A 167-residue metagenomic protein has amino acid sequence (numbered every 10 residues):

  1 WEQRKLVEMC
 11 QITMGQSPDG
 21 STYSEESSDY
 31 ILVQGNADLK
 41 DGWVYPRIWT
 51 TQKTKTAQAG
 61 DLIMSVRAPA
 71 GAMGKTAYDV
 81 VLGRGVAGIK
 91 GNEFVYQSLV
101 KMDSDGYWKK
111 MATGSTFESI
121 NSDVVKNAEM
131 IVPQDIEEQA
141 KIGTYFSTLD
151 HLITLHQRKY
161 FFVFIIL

Functional and structural regions predicted by a protein language model:
W1-Q16: Non-catalytic DNA-recognition/assembly elements of restriction-modification systems
W1-R4, E129-L167: Amphipathic alpha-helical segments
R4-V7, N36, E93, D123: Structural detector for helix-capping/boundary residues
P18-Q34: Short beta-strand/loop turn elements enriched in aromatics
Q34-N36, K40-D105, T113: A short beta-sheet element
L82-G85, T113-E138: A short glycine-rich beta-alpha junction/loop motif
W108: Glycine/small-residue-rich phosphate/adenosyl-binding loop
